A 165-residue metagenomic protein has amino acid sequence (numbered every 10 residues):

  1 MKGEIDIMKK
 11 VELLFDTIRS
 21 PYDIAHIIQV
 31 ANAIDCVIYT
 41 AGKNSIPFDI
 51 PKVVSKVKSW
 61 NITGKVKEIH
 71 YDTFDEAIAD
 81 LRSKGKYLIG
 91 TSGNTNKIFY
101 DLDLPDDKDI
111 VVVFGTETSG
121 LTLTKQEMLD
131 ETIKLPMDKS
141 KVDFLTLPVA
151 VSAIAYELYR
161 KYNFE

Functional and structural regions predicted by a protein language model:
G3-G93, Y159: RNA substrate-binding interface of SAM-dependent RNA methyltransferases
K9, S83, K108, E127 (+1 more regions): Structured loop/turn residues at beta-strand edges in well-structured enzyme cores
D16, A41-G42, T116, I133-K141: Short beta->alpha connector loops at strand-helix junctions that form conserved, small/polar/Pro-enriched
I24-A25, I50-P51, I98-D101, T122-K125 (+1 more regions): Short glycine-/acidic-enriched loop or helix-start segments at secondary-structure transitions that form or flank
I27-Q29, V53-K56, L102-D106, Q126-L129 (+1 more regions): Short, glycine/charged-enriched secondary-structure capping and boundary segments
G42-P47, H70-D72, S119-T124, K141-L147 (+1 more regions): Short C-terminal domain-edge/linker segments immediately following a structured domain
G93-M128, T132-P136: Active-site/ligand-binding-proximal alpha/beta "capping" segment
K125-E165: Structured adenosyl-cofactor binding patch, chiefly the S-adenosyl-L-methionine
